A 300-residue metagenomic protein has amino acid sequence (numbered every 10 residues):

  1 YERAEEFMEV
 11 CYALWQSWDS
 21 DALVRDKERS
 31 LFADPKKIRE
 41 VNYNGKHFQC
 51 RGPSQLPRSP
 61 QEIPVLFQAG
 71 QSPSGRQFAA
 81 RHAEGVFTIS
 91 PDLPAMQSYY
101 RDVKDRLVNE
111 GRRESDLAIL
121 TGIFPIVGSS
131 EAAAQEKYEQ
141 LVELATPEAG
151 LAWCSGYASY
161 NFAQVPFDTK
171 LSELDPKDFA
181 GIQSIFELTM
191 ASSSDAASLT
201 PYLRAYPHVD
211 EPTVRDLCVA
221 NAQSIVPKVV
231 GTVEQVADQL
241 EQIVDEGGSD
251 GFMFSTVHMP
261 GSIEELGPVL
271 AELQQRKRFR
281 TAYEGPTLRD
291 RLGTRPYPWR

Functional and structural regions predicted by a protein language model:
Y1-Q61, P94-Q97, D105-Q242, Q274-R300: An alpha-helical appendage that flanks or caps ligand/catalytic pockets
C11, L66, A79, A134 (+2 more regions): Conserved, mostly hydrophobic/aromatic
P60-I63, P73, R81-A83, E114 (+1 more regions): Short, well-ordered loop/turn elements at secondary-structure boundaries
P64-A69, E84-T88, L117-F124, F252-S255: Hydrophobic faces of well-ordered beta-strands that scaffold small-molecule active sites in alpha/beta enzyme cores
Q68-F78, T232-E246: Short, acidic/polar
Q77-D92: A conserved active-site cap/scaffold subdomain adjacent to cofactor or substrate pockets
S90-L93, S255-E264: Glycine-rich, proline-tolerant flexible connector loops at the mouths of alpha/beta enzymes
S98-Y100, S130-A133, S262-G267: A short acidic (Asp/Glu
